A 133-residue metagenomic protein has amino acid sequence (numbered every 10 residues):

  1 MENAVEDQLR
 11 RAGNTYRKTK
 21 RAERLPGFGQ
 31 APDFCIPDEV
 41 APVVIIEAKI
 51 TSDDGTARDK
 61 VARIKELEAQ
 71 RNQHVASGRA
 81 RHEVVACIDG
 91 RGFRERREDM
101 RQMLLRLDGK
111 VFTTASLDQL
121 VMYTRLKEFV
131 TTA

Functional and structural regions predicted by a protein language model:
N3, Q8-A133: Catalytic core segments in nucleotide and nucleic-acid processing enzymes
